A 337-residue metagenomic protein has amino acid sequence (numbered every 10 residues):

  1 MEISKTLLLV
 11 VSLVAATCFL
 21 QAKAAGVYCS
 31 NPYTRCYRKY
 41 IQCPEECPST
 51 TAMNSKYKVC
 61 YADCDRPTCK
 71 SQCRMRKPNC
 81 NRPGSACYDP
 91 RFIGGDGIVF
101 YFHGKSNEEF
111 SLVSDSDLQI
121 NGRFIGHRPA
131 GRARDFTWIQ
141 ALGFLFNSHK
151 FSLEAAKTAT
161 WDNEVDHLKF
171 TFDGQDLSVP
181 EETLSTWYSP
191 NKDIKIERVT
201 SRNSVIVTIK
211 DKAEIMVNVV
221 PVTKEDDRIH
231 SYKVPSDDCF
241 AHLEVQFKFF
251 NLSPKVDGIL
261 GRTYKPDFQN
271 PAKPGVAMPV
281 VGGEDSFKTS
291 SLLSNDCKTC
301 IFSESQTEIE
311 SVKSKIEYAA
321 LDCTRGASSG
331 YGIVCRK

Functional and structural regions predicted by a protein language model:
M1-E2: Universal eukaryotic N-terminal targeting presequences
K5-A22: Cleavable N-terminal signal peptides of Sec/SRP-targeted secreted and luminal proteins
L9-S12, P44, D89-P90: N-terminal-proximal low-complexity accessory segments that begin disordered and transition into the first
L20-A24, I41-Q42, S85-A86, R91-G94: Surface-exposed beta-strand-to-loop junctions that form interaction patches on eukaryotic regulatory domains
A25-N79: Secreted, short cysteine-rich peptides and small extracellular cysteine-rich domains stabilized by multiple disulfide
P78-K337: Von Willebrand factor type D
